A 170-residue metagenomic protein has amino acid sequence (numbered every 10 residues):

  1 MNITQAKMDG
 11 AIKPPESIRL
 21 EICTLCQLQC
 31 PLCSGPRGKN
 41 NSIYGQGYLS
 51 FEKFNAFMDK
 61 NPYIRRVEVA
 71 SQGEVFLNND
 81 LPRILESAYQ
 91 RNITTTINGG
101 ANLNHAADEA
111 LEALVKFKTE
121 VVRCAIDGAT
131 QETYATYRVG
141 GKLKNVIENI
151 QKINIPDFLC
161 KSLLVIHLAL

Functional and structural regions predicted by a protein language model:
M1-V121, E132, T136-K144, E148: Conserved alpha-helical substructure of the radical SAM core
N102, I150-L170: Conserved strand-turn element in the central/C-terminal portion of the radical SAM core barrel that lines
A129: Flexible loop/hinge segments that line or gate small-molecule binding clefts
